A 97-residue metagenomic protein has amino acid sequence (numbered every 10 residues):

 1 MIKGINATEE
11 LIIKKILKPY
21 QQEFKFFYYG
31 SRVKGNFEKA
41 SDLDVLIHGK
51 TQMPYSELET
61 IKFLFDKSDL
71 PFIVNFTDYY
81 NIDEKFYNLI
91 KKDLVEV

Functional and structural regions predicted by a protein language model:
M1-K25, V33-K39, H48-V97: Catalytic core of pol beta-like nucleotidyltransferases
